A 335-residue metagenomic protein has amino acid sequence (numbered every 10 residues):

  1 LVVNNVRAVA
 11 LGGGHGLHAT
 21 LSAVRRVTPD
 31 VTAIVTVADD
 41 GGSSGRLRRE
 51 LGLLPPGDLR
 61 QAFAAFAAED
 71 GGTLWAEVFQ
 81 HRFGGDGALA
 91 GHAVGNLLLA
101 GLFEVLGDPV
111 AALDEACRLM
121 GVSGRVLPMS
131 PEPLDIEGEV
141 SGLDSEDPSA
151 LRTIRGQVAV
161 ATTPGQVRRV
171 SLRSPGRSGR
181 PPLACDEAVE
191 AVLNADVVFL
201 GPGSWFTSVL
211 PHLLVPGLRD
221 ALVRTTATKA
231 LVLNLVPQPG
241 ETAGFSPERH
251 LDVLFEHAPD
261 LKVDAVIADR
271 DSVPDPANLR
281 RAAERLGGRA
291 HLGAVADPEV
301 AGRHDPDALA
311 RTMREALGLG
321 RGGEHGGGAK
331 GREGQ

Functional and structural regions predicted by a protein language model:
V2-N5, S22-T28, T32-L54, T162 (+5 more regions): Conserved phosphate- and dinucleotide-binding cores of soluble alpha/beta proteins, encompassing both enzyme active
V9-A10, F199-G201, A230-V232, I267: Structural motif
H15-G16: Hydrophobic/small residue at the entry helix of a nucleotide-binding pocket
D30, R125, R289-H291: Conserved beta-strand segments of alpha/beta enzyme cores
T36-R168, R314: Electropositive, gly/pro-rich neighborhoods at or near active sites that engage anionic ligands
G244-Q335: C-terminal functional extensions of proteins
